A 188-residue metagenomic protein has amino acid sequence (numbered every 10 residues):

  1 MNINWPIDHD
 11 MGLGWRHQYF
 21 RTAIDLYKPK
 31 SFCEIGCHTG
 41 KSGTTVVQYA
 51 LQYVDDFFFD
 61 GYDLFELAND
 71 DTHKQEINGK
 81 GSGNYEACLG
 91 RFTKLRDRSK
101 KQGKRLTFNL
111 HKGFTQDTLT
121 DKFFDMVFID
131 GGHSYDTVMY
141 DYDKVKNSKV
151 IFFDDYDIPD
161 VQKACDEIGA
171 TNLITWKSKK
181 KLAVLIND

Functional and structural regions predicted by a protein language model:
N2-P6, D10, H17-D188: S-adenosylmethionine/decaboxylated-SAM
